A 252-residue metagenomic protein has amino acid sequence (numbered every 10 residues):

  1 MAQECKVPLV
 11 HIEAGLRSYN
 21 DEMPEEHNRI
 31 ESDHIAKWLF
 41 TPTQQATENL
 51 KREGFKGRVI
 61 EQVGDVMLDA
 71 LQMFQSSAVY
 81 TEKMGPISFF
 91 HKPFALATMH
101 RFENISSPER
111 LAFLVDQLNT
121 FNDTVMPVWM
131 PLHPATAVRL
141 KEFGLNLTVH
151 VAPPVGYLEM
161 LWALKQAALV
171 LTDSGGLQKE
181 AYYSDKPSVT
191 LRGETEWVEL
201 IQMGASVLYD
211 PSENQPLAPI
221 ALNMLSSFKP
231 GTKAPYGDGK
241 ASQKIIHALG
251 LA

Functional and structural regions predicted by a protein language model:
M1-M126, A135-A252: Nucleotide-activated sugar donor-binding and catalytic core shared by glycosyltransferases and related lipid-linked
